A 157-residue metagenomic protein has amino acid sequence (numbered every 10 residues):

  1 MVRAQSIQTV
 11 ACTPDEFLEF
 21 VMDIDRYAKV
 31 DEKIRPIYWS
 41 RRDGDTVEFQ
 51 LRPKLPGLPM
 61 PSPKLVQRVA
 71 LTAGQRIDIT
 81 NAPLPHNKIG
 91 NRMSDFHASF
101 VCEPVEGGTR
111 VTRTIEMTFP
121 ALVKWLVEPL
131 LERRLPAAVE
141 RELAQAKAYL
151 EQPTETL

Functional and structural regions predicted by a protein language model:
M1-E48: Hydrophobic ligand-binding cavity/cleft-lining segments
Q8, T112-I115: Short, hydrophobic/aromatic-enriched beta-strand segments in well-ordered soluble domains
V10-A11, P53-L55: Short polar catalytic/cofactor-binding loops
D23-D25, D78-G90, L122-R133: Short secondary-structure transition/capping segments
A28-E32, P36-R42, L55-R110, A148-Q152: Hydrophobic-ligand binding "helix-grip"
V47-L51, L58: Short, well-structured hydrophobic secondary-structure segments
R52, A82, T114-E116: Generic beta-structure capping elements
R68-Q75, R110, T118-L157: A conserved amphipathic terminal alpha-helix motif
